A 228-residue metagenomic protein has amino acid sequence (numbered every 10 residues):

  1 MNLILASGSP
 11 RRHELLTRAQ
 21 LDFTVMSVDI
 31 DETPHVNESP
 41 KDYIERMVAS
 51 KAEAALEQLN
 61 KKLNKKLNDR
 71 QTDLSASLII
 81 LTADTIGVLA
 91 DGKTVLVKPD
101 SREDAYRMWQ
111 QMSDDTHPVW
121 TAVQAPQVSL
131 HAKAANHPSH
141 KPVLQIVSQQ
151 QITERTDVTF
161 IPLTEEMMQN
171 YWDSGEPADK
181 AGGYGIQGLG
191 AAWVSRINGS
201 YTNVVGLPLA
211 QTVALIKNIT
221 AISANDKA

Functional and structural regions predicted by a protein language model:
M1-L21: N-terminal beta1-alpha1 ligand-phosphate binding loop
N2-I4, K41-A228: Anionic-ligand binding patches
G8, V28, V128: Cofactor-binding loop segments of dinucleotide-utilizing enzymes, especially the Rossmann-like FAD- and NAD(P)+-binding
R12, E32-P34, A132: Flexible, glycine-rich phosphate/dinucleotide-binding loops and adjacent beta-alpha linkers at cofactor/substrate
Q20-N37, I146-R155: Short glycine-rich, Thr/Ser-proximal phosphate-binding strand/loop in the N-terminal lobe of ATP-dependent enzymes
